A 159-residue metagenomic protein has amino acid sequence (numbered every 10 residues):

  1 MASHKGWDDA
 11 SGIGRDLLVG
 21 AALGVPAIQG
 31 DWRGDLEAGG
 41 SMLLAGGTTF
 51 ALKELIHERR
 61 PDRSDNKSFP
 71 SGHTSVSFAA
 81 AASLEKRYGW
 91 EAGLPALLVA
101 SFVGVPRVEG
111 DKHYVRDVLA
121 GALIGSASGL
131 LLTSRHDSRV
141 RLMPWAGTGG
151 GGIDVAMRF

Functional and structural regions predicted by a protein language model:
M1-L18, W32-G34, G46-F159: Replace "edges of transmembrane helices
L18-P26: Hydrophobic core of alpha-helical transmembrane segments in multi-pass integral membrane proteins
V25-L44: Interfacial segments of alpha-helical transmembrane regions
